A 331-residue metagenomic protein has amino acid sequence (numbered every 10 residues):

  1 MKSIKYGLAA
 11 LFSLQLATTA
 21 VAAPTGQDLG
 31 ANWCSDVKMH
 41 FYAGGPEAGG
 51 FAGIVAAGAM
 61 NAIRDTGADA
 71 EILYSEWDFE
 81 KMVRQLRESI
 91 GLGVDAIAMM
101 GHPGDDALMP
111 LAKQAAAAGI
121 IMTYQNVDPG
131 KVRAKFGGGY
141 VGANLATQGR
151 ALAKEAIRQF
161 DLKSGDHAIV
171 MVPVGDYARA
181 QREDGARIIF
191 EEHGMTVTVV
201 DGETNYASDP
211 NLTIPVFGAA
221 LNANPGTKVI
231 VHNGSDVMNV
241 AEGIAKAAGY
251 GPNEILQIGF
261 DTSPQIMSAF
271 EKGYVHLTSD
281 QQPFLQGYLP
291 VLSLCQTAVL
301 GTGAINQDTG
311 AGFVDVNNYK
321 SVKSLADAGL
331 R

Functional and structural regions predicted by a protein language model:
M1-K38, K113-A118, L330-R331: Short, low-complexity disordered leader/linker segments with a strong preference for bacterial N-terminal type II
A23-V37, V170, F190-H193, Q282-R331: Hinge/cleft segment of the Venus flytrap/periplasmic-binding protein
T25-G58, A62, T66, E71-E88 (+3 more regions): Extracytoplasmic "Venus flytrap"
W33-C34, M82, G139-D166, Q181 (+3 more regions): Hydrophobic alpha-helical segments within soluble ligand-binding/sensing domains
G50-D65, Q148-L152, Y177-V197, L212 (+3 more regions): Short, solvent-exposed amphipathic alpha-helices that sit in or adjacent to ligand/effector-binding or catalytic
R64-E76, D166-I169, F190-P210: Short beta-strand elements in bilobed, periplasmic/extracellular small-molecule ligand-binding domains
A96-I97, G101-A117, A186, D201 (+1 more regions): Hydrophobic alpha-helical
D105-D106, L111-T147, R158, S263-E271 (+2 more regions): Flexible loop/hinge segments that line or gate small-molecule binding clefts
